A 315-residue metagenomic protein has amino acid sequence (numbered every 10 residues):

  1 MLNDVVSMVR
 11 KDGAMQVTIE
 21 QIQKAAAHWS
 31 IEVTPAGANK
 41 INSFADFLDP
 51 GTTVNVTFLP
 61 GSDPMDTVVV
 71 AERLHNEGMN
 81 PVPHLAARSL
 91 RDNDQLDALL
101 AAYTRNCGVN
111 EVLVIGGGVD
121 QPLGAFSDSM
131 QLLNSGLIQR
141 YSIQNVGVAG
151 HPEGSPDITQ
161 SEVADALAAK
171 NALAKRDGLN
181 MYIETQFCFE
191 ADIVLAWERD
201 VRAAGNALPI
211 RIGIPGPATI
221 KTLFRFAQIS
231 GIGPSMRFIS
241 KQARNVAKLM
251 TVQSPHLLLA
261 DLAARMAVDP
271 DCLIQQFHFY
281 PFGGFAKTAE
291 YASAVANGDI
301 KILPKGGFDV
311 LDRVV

Functional and structural regions predicted by a protein language model:
L2-L167, A172, G284: Active-site beta->alpha loop and helix N-cap motifs at the rims of alpha/beta catalytic domains
V33, L59, R88, T159 (+5 more regions): Glycine- and other small-residue-rich loops at beta-strand/loop junctions that grip anionic moieties
V33-P35, I115, D128-P152, A166-A168 (+3 more regions): Active-site pocket-lining/capping segments in soluble small-molecule metabolic enzymes
R73-N76, L100-R105, E198-N206, S293-I300: Short, surface-exposed basic-aromatic patches at helix termini and helix-loop junctions that form
P83, K170, L179, I212 (+2 more regions): Conserved, mostly hydrophobic/aromatic
G124-A125, I158-Q160, L195-A196, K221-I229 (+1 more regions): Short, well-ordered secondary-structure micro-motifs
S161-R176, N180-E198, R202: Hydrophobic, aromatic-enriched interface-forming segments
F279-K287: A short, acidic, flexible beta-alpha connecting loop/helix-capping segment that sits on the rim of active
